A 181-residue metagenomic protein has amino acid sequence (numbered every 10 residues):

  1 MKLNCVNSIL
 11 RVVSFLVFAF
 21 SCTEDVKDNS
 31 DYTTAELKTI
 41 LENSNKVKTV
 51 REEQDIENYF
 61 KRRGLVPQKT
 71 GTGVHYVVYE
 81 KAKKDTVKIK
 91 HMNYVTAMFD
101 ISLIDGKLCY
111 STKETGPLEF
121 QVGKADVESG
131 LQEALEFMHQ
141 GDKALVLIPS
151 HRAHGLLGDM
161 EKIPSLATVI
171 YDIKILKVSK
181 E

Functional and structural regions predicted by a protein language model:
K2-C5, C22-E181: Cross-family detector of peptidyl-prolyl cis-trans isomerase
V6-F15: Sec-dependent signal peptide recognition, specifically the positively charged N-region followed immediately by
